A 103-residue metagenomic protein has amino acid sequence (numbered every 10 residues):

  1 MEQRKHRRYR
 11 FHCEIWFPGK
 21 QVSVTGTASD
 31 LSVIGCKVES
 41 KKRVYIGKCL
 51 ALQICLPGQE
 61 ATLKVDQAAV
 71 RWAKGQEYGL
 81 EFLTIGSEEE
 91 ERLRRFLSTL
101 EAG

Functional and structural regions predicted by a protein language model:
M1-G103: Structured alpha-helical
